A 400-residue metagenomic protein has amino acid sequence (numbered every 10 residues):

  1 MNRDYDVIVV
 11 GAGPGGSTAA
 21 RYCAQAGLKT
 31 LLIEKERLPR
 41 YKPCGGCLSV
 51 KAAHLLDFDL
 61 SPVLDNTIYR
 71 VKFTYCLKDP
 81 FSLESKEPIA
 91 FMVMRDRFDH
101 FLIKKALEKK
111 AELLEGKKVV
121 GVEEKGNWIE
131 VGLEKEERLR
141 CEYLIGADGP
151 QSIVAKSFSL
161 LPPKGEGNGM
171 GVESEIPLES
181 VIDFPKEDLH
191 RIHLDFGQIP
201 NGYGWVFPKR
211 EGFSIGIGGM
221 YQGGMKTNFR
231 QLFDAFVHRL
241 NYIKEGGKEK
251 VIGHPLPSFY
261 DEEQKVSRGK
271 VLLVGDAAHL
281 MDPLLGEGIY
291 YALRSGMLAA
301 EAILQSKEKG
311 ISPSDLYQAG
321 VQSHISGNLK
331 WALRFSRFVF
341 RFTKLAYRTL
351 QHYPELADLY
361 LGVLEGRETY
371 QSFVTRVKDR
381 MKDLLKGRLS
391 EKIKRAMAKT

Functional and structural regions predicted by a protein language model:
N2-V7: Extreme N-terminal starter segment of soluble prokaryotic enzymes
I8, A12, A24-P43: Glycine-rich FAD pyrophosphate-binding loop
G16: N-terminal Rossmann-fold NAD(P) dinucleotide-binding loop
R40, L56-R70, P162-N168, S314: A short alpha-helix-loop-beta-strand transition element characteristic of N-terminal alpha/beta dinucleotide-binding
V50-F101: A conserved beta-strand/loop capping segment in the N-terminal third of enzymes that catalyze redox or closely related
K105-K244: Predominantly flavin-linked oxidoreductase catalytic cores and closely associated redox partners
G121, R138, G223-A302, I311 (+1 more regions): FAD/FMN-dependent oxidoreductases across multiple families
E301-T400: C-terminal helical "tail/cap" subdomain of flavin- and related membrane-associated enzymes
